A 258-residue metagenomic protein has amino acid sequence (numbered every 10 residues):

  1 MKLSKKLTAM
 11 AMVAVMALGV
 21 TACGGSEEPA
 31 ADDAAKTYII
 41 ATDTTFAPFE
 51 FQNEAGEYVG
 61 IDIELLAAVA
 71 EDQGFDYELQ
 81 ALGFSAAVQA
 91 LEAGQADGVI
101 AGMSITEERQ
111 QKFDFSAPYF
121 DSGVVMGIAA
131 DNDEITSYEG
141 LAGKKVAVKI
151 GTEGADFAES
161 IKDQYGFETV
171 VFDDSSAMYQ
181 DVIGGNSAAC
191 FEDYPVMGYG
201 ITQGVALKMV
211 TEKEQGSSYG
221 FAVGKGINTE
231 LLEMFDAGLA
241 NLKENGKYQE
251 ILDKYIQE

Functional and structural regions predicted by a protein language model:
L18-A22: C-terminal motif of bacterial Sec signal peptides marking the signal peptidase cleavage site
G25-E28, E78, E153-D173, G204-K213 (+1 more regions): Ligand-binding clefts/hinges and TM-proximal coupling segments of bilobed small-molecule sensing domains
D32, A129-V146: Flexible hinge/capping segments at coil-to-helix
D32-G102: Extracytoplasmic small-molecule ligand-binding "clamshell" domains of the periplasmic binding protein/Venus flytrap
I39-T42, Y138-E153: Short loop->beta-strand "edge-of-pocket" segments that line small-molecule binding or catalytic clefts across diverse
T44, F120-I128, G198-A240, E258: Periplasmic-binding protein-like
I63, L79-A90, D133, T169-G184 (+1 more regions): Short helix-initiation/N-cap motifs at beta->coil->alpha
M103-K112, E159-S160, D181-G184, A188-Q215: A ligand-binding cleft/hinge motif common to bilobed small-molecule-binding domains
